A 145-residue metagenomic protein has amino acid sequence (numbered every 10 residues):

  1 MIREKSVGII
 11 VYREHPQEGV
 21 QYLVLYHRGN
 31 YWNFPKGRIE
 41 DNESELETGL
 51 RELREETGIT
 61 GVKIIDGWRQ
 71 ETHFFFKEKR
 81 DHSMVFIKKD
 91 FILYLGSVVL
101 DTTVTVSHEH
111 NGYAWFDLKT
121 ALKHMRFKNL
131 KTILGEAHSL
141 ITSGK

Functional and structural regions predicted by a protein language model:
M1-Y22: Conserved N-terminal beta-strand and adjoining loop/helix that marks the start of the Nudix/MutT-like hydrolase domain
V11-R13, Y26-H27, S97-V98: Residue-level signal for short segments within beta-strands and strand-turn junctions of well-structured beta-sheet
Q17-V62: Conserved Nudix-box catalytic region and its N-terminal flanking loop in Nudix hydrolases and closely related
N33, K88, W115: Short aromatic/basic micro-patch
G58-T102: Active-site segment of metal-dependent pyrophosphate-handling enzymes, primarily the Nudix hydrolase catalytic core
I92-S97, T103-G135: NUDIX/MutT-family hydrolases
E136-G144: C-terminal alpha-helix
